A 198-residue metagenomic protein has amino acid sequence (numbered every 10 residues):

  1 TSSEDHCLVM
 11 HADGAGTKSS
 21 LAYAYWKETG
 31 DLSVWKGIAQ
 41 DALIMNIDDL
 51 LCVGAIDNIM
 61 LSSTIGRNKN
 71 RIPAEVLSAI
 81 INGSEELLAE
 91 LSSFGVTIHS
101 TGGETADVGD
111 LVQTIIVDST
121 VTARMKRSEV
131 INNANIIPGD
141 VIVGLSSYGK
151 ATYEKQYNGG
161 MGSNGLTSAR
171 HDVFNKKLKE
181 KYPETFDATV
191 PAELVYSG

Functional and structural regions predicted by a protein language model:
T1-G198: Helix-biased detector of long, well-ordered alpha-helical tracts
